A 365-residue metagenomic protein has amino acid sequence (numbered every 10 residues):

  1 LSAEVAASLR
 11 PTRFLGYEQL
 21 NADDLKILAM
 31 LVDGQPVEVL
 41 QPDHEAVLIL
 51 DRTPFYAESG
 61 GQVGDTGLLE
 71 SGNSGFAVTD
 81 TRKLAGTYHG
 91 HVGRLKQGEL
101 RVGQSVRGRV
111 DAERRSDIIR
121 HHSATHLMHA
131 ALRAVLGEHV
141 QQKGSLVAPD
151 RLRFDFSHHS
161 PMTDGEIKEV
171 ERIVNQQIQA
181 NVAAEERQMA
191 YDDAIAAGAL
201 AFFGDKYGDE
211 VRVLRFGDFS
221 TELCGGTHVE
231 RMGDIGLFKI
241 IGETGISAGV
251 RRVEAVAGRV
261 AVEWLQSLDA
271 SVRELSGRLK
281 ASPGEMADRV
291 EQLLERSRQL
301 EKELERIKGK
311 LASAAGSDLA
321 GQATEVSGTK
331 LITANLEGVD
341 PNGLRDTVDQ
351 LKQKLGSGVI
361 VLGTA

Functional and structural regions predicted by a protein language model:
L1-A365: A glycine- and charged-residue-rich anion-binding loop/surface
